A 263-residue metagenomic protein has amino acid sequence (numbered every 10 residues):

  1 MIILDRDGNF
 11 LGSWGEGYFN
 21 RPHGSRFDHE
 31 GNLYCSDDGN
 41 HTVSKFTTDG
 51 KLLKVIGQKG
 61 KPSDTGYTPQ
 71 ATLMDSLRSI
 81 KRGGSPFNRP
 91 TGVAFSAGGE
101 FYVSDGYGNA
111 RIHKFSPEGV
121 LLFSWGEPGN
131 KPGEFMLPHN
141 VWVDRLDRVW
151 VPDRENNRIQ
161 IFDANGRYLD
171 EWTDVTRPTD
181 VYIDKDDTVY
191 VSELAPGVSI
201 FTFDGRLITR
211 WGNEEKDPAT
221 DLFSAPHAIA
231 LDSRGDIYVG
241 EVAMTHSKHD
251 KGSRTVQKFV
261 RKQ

Functional and structural regions predicted by a protein language model:
M1-Q263: Eukaryotic scaffold repeat domains enriched in small/polar residues
